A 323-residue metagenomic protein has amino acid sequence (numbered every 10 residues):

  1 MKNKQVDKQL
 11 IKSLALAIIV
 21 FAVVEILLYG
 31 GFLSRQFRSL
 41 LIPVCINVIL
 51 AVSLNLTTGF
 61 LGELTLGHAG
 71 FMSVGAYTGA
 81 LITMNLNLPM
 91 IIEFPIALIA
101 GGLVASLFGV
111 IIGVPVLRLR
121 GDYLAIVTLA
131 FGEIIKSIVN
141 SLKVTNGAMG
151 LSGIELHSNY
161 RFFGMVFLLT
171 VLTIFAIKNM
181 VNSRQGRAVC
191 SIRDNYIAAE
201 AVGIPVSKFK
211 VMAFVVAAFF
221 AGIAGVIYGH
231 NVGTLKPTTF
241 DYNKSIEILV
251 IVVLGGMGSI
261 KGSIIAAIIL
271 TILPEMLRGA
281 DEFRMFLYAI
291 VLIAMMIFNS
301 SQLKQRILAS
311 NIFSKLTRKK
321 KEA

Functional and structural regions predicted by a protein language model:
M1-A323: Transmembrane alpha-helices and adjacent helix-loop boundaries
